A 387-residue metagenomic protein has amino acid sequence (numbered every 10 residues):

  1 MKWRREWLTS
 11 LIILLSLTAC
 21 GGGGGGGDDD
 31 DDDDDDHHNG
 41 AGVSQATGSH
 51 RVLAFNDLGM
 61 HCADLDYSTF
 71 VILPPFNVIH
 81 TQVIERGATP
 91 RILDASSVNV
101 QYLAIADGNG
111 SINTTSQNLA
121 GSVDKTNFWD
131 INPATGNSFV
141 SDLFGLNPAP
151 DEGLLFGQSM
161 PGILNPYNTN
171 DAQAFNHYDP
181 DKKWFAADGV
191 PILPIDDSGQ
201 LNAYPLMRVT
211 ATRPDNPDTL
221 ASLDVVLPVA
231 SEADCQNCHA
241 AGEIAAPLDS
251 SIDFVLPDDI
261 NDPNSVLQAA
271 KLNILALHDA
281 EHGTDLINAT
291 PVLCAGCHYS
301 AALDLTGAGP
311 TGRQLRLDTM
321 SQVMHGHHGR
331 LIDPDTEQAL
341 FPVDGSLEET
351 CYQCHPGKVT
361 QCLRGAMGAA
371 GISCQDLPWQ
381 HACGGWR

Functional and structural regions predicted by a protein language model:
M1-T9: Bacterial N-terminal signal peptides that target proteins for export
T9-T18: Bacterial N-terminal signal peptides
L17-Q45: Bacterial Sec-dependent N-terminal signal peptides
D34-I79, I84-N99, L103-N109, P217-I287 (+2 more regions): Short S/T/G/P-enriched beta-strand
G40-I195, Y204, A230-S231: Contiguous segments within soluble domain cores/interaction surfaces
N77, P205, S231, T290 (+2 more regions): Short metal-coordination and nucleic-acid-contact micro-motifs, chiefly zinc-binding Cys/His arrays
T81, N202-P214: Short, aromatic- and glycine-rich surface loops/edge beta-strands on solvent-exposed regions
N216-S222, E243-D249, I274-T284, A301-R387: Inter-heme linker and motif-flanking segments adjacent to c-type heme-binding CXXCH motifs in c-type cytochromes
